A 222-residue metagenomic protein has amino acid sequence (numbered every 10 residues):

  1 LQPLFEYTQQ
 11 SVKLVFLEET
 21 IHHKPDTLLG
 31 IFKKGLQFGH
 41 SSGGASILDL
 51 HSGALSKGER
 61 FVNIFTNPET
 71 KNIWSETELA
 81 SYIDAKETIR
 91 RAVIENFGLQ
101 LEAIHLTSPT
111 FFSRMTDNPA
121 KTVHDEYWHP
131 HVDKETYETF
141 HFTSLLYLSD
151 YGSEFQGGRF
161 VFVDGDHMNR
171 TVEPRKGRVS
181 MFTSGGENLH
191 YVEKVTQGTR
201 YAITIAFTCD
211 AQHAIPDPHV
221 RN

Functional and structural regions predicted by a protein language model:
L1-F182, G186-N222: Fe(II)/2-oxoglutarate oxygenase catalytic core
